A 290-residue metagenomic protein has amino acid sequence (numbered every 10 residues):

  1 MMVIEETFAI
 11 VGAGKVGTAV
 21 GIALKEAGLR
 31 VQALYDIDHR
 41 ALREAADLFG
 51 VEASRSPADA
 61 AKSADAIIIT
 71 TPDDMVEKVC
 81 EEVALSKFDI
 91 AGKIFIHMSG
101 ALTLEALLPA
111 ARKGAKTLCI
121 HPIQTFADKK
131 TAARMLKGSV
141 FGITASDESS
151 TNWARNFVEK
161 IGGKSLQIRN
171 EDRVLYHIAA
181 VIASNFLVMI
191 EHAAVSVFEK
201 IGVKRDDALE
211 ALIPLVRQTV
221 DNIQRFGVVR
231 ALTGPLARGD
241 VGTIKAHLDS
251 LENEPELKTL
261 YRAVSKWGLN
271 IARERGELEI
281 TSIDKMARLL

Functional and structural regions predicted by a protein language model:
M1-K62: NAD(P)+-binding Rossmann beta1-loop-alpha1 motif at the extreme N-terminus of oxidoreductases
A9-I10, I69, I143: Hydrophobic Val/Ile/Leu positions in short beta-strands of Rossmann-like dinucleotide-binding domains
R30, E44-A45, T131-R225, E279: Internal alpha-helical scaffold of NAD(P)-dependent oxidoreductase catalytic cores
I37-D38, T71, E171: Short beta->alpha hinge that forms the Motif I/post-I loop of the SAM-binding pocket
R55-T131: Rossmann-like NAD(P)(H) cofactor-binding subdomain of soluble oxidoreductases
D221-L278: Interdomain hinge/lid region at the active-site interface of Rossmann-like NAD(P)-dependent oxidoreductases
A272-L290: NAD(P)-dependent dehydrogenase/reductase Rossmann-like domain
